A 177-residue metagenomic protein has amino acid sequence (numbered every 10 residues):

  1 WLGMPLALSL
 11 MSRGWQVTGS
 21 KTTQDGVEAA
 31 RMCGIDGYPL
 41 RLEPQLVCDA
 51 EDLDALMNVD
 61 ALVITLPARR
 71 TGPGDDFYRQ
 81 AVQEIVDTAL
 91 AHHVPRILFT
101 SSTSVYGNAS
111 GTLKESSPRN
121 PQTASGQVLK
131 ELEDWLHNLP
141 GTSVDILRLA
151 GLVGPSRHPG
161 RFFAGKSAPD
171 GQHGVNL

Functional and structural regions predicted by a protein language model:
G3-M4: N-terminal Rossmann-fold NAD(P) dinucleotide-binding loop
G19-Q24, R41-E43, G151: N-terminal Rossmann-fold cofactor-binding loop
C33-V59: Conserved Rossmann-fold cofactor-binding substructure of NAD(P)-dependent oxidoreductases
M57-L98, E131: NAD(P)-cofactor binding segment of oxidoreductase domains
D75-R79, E115-D134, V175-L177: Short-chain dehydrogenase/reductase
E84-Q122: Conserved Rossmann-fold NAD(P)-dependent oxidoreductase catalytic core, especially the SDR/UDP-sugar
S102, E133-P155: Conserved beta-loop-beta element that borders a ligand/cofactor-binding pocket
H158-L177: A conserved pocket-lining segment of Rossmann-fold NAD(P)-dependent short-chain dehydrogenase/reductase
